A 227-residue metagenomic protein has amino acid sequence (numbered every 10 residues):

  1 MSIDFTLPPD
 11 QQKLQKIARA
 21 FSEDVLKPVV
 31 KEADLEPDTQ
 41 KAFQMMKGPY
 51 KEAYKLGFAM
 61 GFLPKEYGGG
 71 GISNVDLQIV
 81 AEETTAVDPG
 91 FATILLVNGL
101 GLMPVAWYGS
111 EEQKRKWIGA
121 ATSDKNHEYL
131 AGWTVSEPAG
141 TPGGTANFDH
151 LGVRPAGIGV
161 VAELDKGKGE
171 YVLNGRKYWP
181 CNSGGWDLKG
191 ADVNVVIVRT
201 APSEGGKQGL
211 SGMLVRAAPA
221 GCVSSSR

Functional and structural regions predicted by a protein language model:
M1-L95, R115-K116, A120-S123: Amphipathic, small/basic residue-rich leader segments at the start of a protein or domain
A18-P28, E112-K116, Y171-N174, G212-C222: Long, well-ordered alpha-helical segments
L56-F58, P89-G90, L100, K125-L130 (+5 more regions): Short coil/turn connectors at secondary-structure junctions
S73, A106-G109, G143-V153, S183-D187 (+3 more regions): Short acidic, glycine/serine/threonine-rich loops at helix termini
A92-K114, T141-G144: N-terminal glycine-rich flavin-associated loop
V105-T122, N126-V135: A generic, well-ordered mixed alpha/beta core segment in the N-terminal half of proteins
Y129-L164: A gly/ser-rich beta-alpha-beta helix-loop segment of oxidoreductase catalytic cores
G169-V223: A short core secondary-structure module
